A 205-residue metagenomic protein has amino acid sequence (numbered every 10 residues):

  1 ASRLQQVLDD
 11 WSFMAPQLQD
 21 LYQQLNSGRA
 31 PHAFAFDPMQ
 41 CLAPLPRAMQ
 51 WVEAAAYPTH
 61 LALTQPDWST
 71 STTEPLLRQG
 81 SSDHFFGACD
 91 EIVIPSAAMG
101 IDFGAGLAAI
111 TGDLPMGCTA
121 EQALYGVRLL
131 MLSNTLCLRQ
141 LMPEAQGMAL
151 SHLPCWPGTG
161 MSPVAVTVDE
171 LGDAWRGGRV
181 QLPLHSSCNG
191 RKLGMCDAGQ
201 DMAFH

Functional and structural regions predicted by a protein language model:
A1-T59, P75-L76: Generic N-terminal segment detector
Q40-H205: Glycine-enriched loop-and-adjacent helix/strand subsegments that border the catalytic/binding cleft of enzyme cores
